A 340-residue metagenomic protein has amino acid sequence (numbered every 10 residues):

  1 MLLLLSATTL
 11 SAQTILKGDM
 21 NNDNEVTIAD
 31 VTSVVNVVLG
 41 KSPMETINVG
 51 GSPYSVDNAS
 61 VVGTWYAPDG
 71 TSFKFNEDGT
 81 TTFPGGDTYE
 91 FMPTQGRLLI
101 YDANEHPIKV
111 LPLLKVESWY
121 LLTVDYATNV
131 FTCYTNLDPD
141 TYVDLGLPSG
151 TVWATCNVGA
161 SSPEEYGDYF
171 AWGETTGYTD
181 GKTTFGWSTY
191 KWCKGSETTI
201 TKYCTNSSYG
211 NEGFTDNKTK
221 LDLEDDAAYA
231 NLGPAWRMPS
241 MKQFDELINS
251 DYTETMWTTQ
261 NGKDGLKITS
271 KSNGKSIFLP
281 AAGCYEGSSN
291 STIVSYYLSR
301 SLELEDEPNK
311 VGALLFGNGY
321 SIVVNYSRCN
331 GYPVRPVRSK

Functional and structural regions predicted by a protein language model:
M1-I15: Bacterial Sec-dependent N-terminal signal peptides
A12, T27, V31-V34, W153 (+2 more regions): Terminal processing/anchoring signals of secreted or surface-associated proteins and related intramolecular
T14-N48: Alpha-helical segments with a strong preference for the paired helices of cellulosomal dockerin domains
V35-G50, N129-N136, Y326-K340: A recurrent domain-boundary module in secreted/ectodomain proteins
G50-Y66, K74-D78, D140-G150: N-terminal helix-cap/turn-to-beta initiation motif at the start of protein domains
G51, R97-L137: Beta-sheet ligand-binding and adhesion/scaffold domains
Y66-I108: N-terminal glycine/threonine-rich, aromatic-flanked beta-hairpin/loop signature
L137-F185, T189, K194-K340: C-terminal, surface-exposed recognition/capping segments
